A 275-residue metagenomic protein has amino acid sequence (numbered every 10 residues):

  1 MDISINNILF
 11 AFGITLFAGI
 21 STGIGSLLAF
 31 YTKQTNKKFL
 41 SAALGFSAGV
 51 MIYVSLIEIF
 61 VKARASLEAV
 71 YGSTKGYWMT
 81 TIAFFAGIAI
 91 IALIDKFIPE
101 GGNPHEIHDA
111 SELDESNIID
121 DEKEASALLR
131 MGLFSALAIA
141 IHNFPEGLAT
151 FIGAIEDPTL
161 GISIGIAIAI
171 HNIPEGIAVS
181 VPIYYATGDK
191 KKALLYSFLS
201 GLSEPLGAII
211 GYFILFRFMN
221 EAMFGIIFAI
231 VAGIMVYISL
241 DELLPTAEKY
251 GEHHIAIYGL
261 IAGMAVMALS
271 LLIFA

Functional and structural regions predicted by a protein language model:
M1-A275: Intrinsically disordered, metal-sensing/regulatory segments
